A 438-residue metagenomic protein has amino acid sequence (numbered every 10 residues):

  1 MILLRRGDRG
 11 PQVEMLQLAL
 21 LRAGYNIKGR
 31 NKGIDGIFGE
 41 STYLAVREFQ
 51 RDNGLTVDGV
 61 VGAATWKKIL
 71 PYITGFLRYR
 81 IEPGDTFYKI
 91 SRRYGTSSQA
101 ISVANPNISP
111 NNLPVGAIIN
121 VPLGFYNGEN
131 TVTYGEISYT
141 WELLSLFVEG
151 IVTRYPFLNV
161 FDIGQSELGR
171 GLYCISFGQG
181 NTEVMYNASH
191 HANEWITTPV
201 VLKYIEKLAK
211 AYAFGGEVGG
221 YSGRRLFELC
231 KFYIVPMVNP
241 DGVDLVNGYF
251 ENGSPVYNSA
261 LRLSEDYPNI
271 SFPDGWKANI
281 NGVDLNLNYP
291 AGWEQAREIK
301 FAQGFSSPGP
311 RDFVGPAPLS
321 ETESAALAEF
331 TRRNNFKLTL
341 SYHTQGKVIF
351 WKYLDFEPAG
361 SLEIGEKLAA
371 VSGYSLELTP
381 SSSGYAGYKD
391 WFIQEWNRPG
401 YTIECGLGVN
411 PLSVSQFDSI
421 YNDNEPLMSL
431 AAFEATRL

Functional and structural regions predicted by a protein language model:
L3, A100, P122-L168: Short glycine- and acidic-rich boundary segments immediately preceding or forming the N-terminal edge of structured
P11-E14, L18, N31-S41, P71-G95 (+2 more regions): Primarily a LysM-type cell-wall glycan-binding module
V46-F49, I101: Conserved hydrophobic/aromatic packing and binding residues within compact polymer-binding modules
V57-I73: Alpha-helical interaction/regulatory segments in DNA maintenance proteins
E82, Q99, V115, F125-S138 (+1 more regions): C-terminal accessory segments enriched in acidic
Y173-T182, S189: Short beta-strand-to-loop junctions in surface cap/lid or active-site-entrance loops
N181, W195-F350, P358, L412: Active-site/substrate-binding loop(s) of hydrolase catalytic cores
